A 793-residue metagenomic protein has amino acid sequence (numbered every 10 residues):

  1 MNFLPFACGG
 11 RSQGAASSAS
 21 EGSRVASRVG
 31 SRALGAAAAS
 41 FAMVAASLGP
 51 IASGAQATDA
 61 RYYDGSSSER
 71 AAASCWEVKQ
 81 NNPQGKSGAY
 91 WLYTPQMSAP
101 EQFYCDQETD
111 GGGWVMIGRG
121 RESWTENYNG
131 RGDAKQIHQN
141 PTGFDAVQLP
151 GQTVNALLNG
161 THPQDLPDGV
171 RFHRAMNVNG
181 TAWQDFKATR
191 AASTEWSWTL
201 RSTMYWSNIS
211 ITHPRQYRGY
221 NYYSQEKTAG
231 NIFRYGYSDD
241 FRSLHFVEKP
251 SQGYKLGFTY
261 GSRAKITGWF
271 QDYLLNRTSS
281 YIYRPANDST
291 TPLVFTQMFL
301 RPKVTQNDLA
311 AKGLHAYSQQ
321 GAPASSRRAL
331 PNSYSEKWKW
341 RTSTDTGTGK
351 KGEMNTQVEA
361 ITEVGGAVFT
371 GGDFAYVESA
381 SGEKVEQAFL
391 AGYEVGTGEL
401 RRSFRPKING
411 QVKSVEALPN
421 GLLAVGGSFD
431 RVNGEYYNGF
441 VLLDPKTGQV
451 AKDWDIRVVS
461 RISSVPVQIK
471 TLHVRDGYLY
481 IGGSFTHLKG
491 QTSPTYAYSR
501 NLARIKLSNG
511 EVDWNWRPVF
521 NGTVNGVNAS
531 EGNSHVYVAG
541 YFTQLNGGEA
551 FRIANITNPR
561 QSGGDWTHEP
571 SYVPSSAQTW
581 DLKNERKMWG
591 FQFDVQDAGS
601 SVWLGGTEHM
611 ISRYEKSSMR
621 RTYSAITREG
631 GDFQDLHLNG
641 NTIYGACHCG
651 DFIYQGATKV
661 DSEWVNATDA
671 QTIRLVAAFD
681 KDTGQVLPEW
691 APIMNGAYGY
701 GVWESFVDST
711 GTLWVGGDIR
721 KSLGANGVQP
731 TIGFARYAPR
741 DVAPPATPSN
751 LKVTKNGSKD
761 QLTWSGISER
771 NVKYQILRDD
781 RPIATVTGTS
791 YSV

Functional and structural regions predicted by a protein language model:
N2-A57: Secretory targeting and sorting signals
F6-G9, A73, F103, C647-H648: Secreted/extracellular small peptides and ectodomain modules produced from precursors
S31, A72-E77, A99-F103, A746-K752 (+1 more regions): Short small/polar-residue motifs
M43, P292, G727-P730: Short glycine/proline-enriched turn or capping motifs at secondary-structure junctions
Q56-A322: Mature extracellular or lumenal effector domains of secreted proteins and single-pass membrane receptors/adhesion
V304-S792: Extracytoplasmic surface signature
